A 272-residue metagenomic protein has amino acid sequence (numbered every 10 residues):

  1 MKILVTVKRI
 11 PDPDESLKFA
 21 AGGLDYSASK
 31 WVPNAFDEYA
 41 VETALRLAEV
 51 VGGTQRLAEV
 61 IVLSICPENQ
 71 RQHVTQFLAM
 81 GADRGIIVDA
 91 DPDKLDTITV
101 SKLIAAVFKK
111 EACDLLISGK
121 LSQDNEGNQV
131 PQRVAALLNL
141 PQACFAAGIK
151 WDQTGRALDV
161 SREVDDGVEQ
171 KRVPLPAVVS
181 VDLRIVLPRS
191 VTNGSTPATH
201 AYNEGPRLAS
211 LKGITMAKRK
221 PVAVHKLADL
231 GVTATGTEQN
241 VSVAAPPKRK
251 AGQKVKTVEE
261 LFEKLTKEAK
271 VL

Functional and structural regions predicted by a protein language model:
M1-L63: N-terminal beta-strand-loop-alpha-helix module at the start of alpha/beta ligand-binding or catalytic domains
K8-I10, I65-E68, D89-D93, L121-S122 (+2 more regions): Short, ordered loop/turn segments at secondary-structure junctions
E68-L103: A glycine-rich helix N-cap at a beta->alpha junction
D83, D114, P176: Conserved acidic residues
F108-L115: Glycine-rich phosphate-binding loop signature in dinucleotide/nucleotide-binding domains
N125-Q142: Short Gly/Thr/Asp-enriched flexible loops that form oxyanion-binding sites at enzyme active sites
A146-L272: Electrostatically charged, flexible surface regions
